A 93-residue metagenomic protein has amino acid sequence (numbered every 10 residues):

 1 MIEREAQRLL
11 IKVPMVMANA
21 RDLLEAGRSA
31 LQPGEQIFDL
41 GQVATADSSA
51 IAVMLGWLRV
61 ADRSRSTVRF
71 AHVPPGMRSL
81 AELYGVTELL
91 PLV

Functional and structural regions predicted by a protein language model:
M1-S49, G56-V93: STAS-like cytosolic regulatory interaction modules
